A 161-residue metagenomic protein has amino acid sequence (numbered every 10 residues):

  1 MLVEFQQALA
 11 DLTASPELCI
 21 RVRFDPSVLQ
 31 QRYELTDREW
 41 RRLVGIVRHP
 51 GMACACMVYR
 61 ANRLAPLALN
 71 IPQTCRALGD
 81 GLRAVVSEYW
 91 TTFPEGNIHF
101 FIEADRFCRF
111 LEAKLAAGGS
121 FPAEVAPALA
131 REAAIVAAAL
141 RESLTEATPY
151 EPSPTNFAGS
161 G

Functional and structural regions predicted by a protein language model:
M1-R41: Membrane topogenic helices and adjacent juxtamembrane segments
E4, R48-H49, R60: RNase III-family endoribonuclease catalytic core
E4-A8, D25-V28, P66-Q73, V85-Y89 (+1 more regions): A general alpha-helix detector
L18-R23, Y59-A68, H99-F101: Short acidic alpha-helix initiation/capping motifs at coil-to-helix transition points, especially at protein N-termini
V28-L29, H49-P50, T91-G96: A short structural micro-motif
Y33-C56, F100-G119: Membrane-interacting alpha-helical segments
C56-P94: Amphipathic alpha-helical packing elements
E88-G161: Hydrophobic packing positions characteristic of elongated beta-solenoid/beta-helix-type spike/fiber shafts
